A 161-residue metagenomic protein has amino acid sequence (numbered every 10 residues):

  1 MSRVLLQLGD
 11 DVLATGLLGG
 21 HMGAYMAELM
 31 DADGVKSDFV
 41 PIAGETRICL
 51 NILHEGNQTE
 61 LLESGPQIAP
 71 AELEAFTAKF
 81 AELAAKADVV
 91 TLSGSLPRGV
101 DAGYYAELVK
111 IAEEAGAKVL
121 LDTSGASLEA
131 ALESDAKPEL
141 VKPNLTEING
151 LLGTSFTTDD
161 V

Functional and structural regions predicted by a protein language model:
M1-T46: Substrate-binding N-lobe of the ribokinase-like
G16-L17, P41-I42, N51-L53, L62 (+2 more regions): Short beta-strand segments
P41, I52-K86: Conserved phosphate-binding/catalytic loop of the ribokinase/pfkB sugar-kinase fold
E60, V89-T91, L120, K142: Structural motif
P66-A69, L96-V100, S127-A130, N149-G150: Short, small-residue-enriched loops and turns at beta-alpha junctions that line or gate enzyme active sites
A84-G99: Short acidic, glycine-rich surface-loop motifs adjacent to enzyme active sites
A106-V161: Conserved phosphate/ATP/ADP-binding segment of small-molecule kinases
